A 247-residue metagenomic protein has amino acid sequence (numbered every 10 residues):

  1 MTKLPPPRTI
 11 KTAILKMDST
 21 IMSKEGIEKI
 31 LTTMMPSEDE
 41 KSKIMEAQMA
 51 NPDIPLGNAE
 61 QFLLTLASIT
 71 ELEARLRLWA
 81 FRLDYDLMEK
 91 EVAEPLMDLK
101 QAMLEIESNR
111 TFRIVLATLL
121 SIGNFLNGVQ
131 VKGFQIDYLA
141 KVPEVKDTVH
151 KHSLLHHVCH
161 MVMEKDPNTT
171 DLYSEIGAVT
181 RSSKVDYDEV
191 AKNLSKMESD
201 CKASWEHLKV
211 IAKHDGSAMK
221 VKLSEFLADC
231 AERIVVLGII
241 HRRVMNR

Functional and structural regions predicted by a protein language model:
M1-R247: Extended alpha-helical domain cores of large, multidomain eukaryotic proteins
